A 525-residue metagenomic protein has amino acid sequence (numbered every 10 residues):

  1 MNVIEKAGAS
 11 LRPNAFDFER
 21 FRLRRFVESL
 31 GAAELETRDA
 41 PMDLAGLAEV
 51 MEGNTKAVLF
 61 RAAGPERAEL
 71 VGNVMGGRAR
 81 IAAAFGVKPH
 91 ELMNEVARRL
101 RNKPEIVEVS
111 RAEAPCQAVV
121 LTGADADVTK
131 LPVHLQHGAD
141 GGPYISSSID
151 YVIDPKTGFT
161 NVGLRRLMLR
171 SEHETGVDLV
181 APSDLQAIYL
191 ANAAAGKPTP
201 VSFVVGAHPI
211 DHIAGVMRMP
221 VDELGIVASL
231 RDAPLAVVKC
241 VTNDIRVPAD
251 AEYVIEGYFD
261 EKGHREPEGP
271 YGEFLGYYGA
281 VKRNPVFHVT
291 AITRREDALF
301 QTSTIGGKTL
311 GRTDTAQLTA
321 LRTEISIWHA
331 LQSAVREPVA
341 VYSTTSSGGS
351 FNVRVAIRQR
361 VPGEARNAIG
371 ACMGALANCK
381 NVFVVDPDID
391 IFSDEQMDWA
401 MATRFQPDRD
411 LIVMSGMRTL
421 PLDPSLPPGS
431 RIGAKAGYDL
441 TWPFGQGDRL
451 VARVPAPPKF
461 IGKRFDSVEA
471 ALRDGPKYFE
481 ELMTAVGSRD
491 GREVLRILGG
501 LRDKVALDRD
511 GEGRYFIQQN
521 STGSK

Functional and structural regions predicted by a protein language model:
N2-P270, F274-V286, T290-F460, E481 (+1 more regions): Extended, highly charged
L35-E36, K477, L507: Conserved hydrophobic residue
L331, C372, A471-L472, L498-L501: Hydrophobic C-terminal alpha-helix "anchor/cap" residues
T403, A470, T484, G500-D503: Short basic/hydrophobic patches in alpha-helices and adjacent helix-turn junctions that form amphipathic surface motifs
F465-R473, L495: Hydrophobic residues on short alpha-helical segments
A470-E481, R489: Short capping segments at the starts of secondary-structure elements
S488-G500: Short amphipathic alpha-helical interaction segments
G499-K525: Charged low-complexity interaction tracts in eukaryotic proteins
